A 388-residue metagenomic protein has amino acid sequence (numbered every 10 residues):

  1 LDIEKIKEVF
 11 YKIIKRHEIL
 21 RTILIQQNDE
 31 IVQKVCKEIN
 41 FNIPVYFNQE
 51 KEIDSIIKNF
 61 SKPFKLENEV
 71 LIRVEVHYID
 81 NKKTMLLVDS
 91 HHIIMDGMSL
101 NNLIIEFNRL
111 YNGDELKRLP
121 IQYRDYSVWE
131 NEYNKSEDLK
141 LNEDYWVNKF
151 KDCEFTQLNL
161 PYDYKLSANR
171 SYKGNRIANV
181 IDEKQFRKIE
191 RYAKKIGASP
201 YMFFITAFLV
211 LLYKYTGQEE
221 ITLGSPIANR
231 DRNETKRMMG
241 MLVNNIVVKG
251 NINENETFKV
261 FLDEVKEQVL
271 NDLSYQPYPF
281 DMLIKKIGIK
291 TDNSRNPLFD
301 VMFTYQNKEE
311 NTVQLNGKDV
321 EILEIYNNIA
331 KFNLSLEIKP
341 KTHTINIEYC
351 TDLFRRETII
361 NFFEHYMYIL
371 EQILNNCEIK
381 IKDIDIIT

Functional and structural regions predicted by a protein language model:
L1, K7, E18-L20, N28 (+7 more regions): His-Asp-centered acyl/peptidyl-transfer active-site segments
L1-K37, E50-Y133, E154-P161, V260-K285 (+3 more regions): Acyl-group handoff/entry surfaces in thioester-processing enzymes
V88-D89, H343-T351: Short, well-ordered beta-strand elements
E106, F362-H365: Short conserved active-site loop signatures built around small residues
N142-A198, I386-T388: Flexible, P/S/T/G-rich "lid" or insertion loops adjacent to the active sites of thioester-utilizing
E321-K341: Low-complexity, glycine/alanine/valine/leucine- and proline-rich hydrophobic stretches
I359: Conserved phosphate/oxyanion-binding catalytic-loop motifs
Q372-T388: AMP-binding/adenylate-forming catalytic domain of the ANL superfamily
